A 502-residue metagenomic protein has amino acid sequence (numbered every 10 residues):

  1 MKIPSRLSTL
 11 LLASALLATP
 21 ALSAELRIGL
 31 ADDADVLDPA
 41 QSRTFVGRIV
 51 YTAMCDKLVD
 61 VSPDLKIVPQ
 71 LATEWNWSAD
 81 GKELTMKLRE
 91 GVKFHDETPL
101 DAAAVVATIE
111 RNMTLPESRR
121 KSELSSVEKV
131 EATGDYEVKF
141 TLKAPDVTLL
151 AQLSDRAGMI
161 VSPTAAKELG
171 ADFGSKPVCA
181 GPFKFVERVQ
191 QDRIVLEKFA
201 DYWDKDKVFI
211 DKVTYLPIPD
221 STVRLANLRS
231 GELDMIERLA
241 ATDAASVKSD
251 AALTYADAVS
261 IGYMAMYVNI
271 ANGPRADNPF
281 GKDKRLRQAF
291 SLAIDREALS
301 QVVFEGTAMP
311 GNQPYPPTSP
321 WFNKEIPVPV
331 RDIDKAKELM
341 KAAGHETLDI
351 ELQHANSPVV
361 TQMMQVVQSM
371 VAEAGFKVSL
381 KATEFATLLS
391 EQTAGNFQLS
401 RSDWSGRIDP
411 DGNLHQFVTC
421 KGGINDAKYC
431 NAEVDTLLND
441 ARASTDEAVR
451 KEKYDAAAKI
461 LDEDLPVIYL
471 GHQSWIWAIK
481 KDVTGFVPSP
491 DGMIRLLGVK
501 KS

Functional and structural regions predicted by a protein language model:
R27, D101-T108, D135-T141, G181-P182 (+5 more regions): Alpha-helical secondary-structure segments
G29-A79, E110, V178-C179, M493: N-terminal lobe/hinge region of extracytoplasmic solute-binding protein
D33-R48, L71-A72, T98, R120 (+4 more regions): A structural "hinge/loop" feature
K66, S154-V208, K212, I333-D334 (+1 more regions): Gly/Pro-rich hinge or "lid" segments in bacterial periplasmic/extracellular proteins
T73-S118, T133, K139-T141, R224-N227 (+1 more regions): Aromatic- and charge-enriched surface segment that lines or borders ligand/interaction sites
N76, K87, K121-A165: Surface-exposed binding/hinge segments that line and control ligand-binding clefts or catalytic entry sites
V189, K198, A256-M264, A293-W321 (+2 more regions): Detector for C-terminal structural segments
A200-S246, Q368-S369, K377-S379: Ligand-site clamp/hinge motif
